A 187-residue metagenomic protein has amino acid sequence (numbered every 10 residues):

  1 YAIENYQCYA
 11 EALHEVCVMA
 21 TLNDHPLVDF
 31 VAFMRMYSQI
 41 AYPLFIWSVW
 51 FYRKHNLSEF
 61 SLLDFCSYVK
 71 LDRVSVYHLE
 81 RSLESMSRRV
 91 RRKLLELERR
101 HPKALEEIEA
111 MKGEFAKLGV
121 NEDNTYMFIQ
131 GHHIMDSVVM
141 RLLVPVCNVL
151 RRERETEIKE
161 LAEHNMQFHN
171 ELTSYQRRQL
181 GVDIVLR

Functional and structural regions predicted by a protein language model:
Y1-R187: Acidic, divalent-metal-binding catalytic cores of TOPRIM and closely related two-metal-ion phosphodiester/pyrophosphate
